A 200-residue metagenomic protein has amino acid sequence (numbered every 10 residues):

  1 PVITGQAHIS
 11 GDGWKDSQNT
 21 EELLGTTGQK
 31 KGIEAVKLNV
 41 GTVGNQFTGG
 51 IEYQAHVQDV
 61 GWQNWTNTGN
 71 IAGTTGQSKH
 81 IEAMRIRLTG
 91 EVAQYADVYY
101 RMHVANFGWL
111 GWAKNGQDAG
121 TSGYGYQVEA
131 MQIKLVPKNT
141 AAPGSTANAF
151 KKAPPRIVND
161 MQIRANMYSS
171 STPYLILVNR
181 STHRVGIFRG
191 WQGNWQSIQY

Functional and structural regions predicted by a protein language model:
P1-R156: Lectin-type carbohydrate-recognition ectodomains
R156-Y200: Cell wall/extracellular polymer interaction/catalysis modules
